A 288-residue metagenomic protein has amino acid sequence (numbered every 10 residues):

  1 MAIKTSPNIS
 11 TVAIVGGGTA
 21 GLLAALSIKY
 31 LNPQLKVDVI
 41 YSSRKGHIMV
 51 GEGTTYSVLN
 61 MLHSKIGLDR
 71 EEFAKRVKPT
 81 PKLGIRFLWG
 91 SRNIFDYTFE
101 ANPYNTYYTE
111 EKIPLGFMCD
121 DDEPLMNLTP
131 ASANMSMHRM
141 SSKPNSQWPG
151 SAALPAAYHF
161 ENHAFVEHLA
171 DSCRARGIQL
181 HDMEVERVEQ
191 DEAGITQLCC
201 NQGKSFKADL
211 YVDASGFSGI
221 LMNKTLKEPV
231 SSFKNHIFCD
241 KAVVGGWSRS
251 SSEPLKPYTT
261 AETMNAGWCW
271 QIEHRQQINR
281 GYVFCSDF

Functional and structural regions predicted by a protein language model:
S6-G18: Beta1/beta-strand and adjacent pyrophosphate-binding region of the FAD-binding site in flavoprotein oxidoreductases
K29-V50: Glycine-rich FAD pyrophosphate-binding loop
G53-R139: Dinucleotide-binding Rossmann-like beta1-alpha1 core, especially the glycine-rich loop that anchors the ADP
T55, G219, L226-P254: Central beta-strand plus flanking loop segment that forms part of the substrate or channel wall within the catalytic
A152-S172, L180-M183, I220: Short beta-strand to alpha-helix junction loop
H181-T196: A conserved short coil-to-beta-strand element within the FAD-binding core of flavoproteins
F206-F217: Short hydrophobic core segments
T263-F288: Conserved FAD/dinucleotide-binding core of flavoprotein oxidoreductases
